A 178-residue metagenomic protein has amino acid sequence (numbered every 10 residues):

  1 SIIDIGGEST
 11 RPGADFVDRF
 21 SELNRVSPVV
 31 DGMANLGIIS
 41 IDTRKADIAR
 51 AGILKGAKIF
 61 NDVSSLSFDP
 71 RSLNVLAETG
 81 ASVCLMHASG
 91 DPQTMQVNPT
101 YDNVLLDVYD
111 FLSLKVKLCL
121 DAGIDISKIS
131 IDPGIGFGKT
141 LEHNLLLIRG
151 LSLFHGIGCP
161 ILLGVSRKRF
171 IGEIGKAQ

Functional and structural regions predicted by a protein language model:
S1-G6: Catalytic domains of carbohydrate-active enzymes, especially glycoside hydrolases
T10-I39, T43-D47, I53-L54, K58-L118 (+1 more regions): Active-site-adjacent loop and "lid" segments of alpha/beta metabolic enzymes
I126-K128: Short acidic capping loops at alpha-helix termini that bridge into adjacent secondary structure
I135: Active-site metal-binding loops of divalent metal-dependent hydrolases
